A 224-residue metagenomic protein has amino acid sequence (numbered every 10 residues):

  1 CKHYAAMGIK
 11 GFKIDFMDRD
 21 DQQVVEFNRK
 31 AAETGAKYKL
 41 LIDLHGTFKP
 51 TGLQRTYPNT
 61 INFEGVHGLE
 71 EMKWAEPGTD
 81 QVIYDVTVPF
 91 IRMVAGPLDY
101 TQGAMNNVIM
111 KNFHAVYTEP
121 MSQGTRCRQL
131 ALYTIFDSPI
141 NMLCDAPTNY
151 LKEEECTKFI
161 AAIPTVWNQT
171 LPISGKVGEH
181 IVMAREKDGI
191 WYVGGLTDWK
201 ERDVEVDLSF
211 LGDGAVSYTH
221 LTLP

Functional and structural regions predicted by a protein language model:
C1-M121: Aromatic- and carboxylate-enriched substrate-binding clefts and catalytic-loop regions of carbohydrate-active enzymes
R19-Q23, K49-Q54, N107-I109, M142-C144 (+3 more regions): Flexible loop/turn segments at secondary-structure boundaries
V24, N28, G35, G124-R128 (+2 more regions): Active-site-proximal structural scaffolding
I42, I135, V193, Y218: Hydrophobic, well-ordered secondary-structure elements that form the walls of internal hydrophobic environments
Q123, F136, N141, G189-I190 (+1 more regions): Long hydrophobic segments that form regular secondary structure
C127, A131-T170: Catalytic cores of secreted or luminal carbohydrate-active enzymes
V177-D213: Carbohydrate-binding surface patches
T219-P224: Conserved small/polar residues in nucleotide/adenosyl-binding loops
